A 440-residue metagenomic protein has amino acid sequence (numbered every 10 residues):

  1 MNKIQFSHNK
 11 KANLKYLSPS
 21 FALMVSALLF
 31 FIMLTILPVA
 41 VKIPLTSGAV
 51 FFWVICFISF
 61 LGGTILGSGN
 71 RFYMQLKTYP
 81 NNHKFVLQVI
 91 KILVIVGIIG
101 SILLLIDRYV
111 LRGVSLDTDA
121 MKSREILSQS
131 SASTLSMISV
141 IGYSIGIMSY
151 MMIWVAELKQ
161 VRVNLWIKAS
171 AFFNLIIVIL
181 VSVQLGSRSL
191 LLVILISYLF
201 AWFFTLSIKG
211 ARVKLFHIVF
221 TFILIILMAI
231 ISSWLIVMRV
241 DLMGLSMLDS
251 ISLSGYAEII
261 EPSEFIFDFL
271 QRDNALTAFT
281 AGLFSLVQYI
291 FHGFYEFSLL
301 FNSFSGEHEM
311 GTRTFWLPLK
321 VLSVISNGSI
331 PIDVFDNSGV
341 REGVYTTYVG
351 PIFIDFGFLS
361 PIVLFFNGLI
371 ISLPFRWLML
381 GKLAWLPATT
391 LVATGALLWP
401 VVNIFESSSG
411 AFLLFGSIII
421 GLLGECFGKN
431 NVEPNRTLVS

Functional and structural regions predicted by a protein language model:
M1-L17, F60-S68, A211-F220, G381 (+1 more regions): A juxtamembrane structural motif centered on a specific transmembrane helix
N2-R108: A structural signal for hydrophobic alpha-helical transmembrane segments in multi-pass membrane proteins
A12-S26, L87-I90, V161-A171, L378-T390: Membrane-interfacial loop-to-transmembrane alpha-helix junctions, especially the N-terminal start
W53-R71, V140-I153, S197-A201, F365-F366 (+1 more regions): Hydrophobic cores of alpha-helical transmembrane segments in multi-pass inner/ER membrane proteins, independent
S68, Y143-R162, G282-Y295, L369-P374: Transmembrane alpha-helical segments in integral membrane proteins
G69-L242, N431-S440: Membrane-embedded catalytic interface detector for glycan/lipid assembly enzymes
S130, I230-F366: Small-residue-enriched transmembrane helix-hairpin modules in multi-pass membrane proteins
D333-S440: Hydrophobic alpha-helical segments
